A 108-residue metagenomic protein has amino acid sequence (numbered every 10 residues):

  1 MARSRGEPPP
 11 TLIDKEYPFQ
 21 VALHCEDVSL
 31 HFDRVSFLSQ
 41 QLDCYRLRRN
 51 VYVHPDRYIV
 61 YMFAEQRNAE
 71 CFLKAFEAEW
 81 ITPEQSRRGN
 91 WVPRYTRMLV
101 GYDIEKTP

Functional and structural regions predicted by a protein language model:
P9-D27: Short glycine-/aliphatic-rich beta-strand segments at the starts of folded cytosolic domains
E26-L47: Short amphipathic alpha-helix segments
S39-Y45, F76-E84: A common structural junction motif
R46, R67, R87: Basic nucleic-acid-binding interfaces
R46-P55: RNA-recognition motif
R57-A64: A short, exposed loop/beta-hairpin motif centered on an aromatic-Gly-Thr core
A64-R67, R94-P108: Short, low-order "capping/linker" segments at domain edges
R67-K74: Short amphipathic alpha-helices within nucleic acid-binding modules
